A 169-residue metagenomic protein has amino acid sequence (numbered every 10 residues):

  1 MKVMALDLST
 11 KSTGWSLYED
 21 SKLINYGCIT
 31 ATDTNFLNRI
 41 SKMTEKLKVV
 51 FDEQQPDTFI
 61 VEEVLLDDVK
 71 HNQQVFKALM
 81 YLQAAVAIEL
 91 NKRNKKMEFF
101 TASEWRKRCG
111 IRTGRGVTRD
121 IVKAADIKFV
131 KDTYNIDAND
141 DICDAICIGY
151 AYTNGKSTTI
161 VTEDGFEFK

Functional and structural regions predicted by a protein language model:
M1-K169: Phosphate- and other anionic-substrate recognition elements at nucleic-acid/protein interfaces
